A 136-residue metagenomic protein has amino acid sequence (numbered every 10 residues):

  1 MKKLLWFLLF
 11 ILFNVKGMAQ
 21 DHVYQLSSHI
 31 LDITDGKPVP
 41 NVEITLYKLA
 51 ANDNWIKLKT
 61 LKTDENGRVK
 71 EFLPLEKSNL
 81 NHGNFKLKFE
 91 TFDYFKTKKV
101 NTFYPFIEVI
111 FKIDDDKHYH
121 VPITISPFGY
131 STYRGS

Functional and structural regions predicted by a protein language model:
M1-L5: Positively charged n-region of N-terminal signal peptides that target proteins for export
W6-P40, K48, W55, T132 (+1 more regions): Beta-strand-rich domain onsets/edges
A19-D21, H82-S136: Feature of secretome-associated and extracellular-like proteins
I33, Y47-A51, F92-Y94, F128: Short coil/turn motifs at secondary-structure junctions
T34, V42, K59-L61, L73: Short hydrophobic alpha-helix segments
E43-Y47, K86-K88: Beta-strand signatures of extracellular beta-sandwich domains
N52-T60: Surface-exposed loop/edge segments in extracytoplasmic proteins
T63-L75: Glycine-centered loop-to-beta-strand initiation motif
